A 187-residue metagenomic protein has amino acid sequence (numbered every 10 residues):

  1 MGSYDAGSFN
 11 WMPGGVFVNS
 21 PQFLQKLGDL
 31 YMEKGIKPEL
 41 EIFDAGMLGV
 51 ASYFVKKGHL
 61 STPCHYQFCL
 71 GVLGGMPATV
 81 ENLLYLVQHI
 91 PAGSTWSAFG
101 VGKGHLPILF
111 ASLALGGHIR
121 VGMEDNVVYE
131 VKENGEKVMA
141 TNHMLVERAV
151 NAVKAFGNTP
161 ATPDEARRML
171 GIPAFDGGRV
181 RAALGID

Functional and structural regions predicted by a protein language model:
M1-E124, M139-M144: Catalytic alpha/beta core domains of metabolic enzymes, predominantly
G49, E81-H89, F110-D187: Structured C-terminal cap/extension of enzyme domains
